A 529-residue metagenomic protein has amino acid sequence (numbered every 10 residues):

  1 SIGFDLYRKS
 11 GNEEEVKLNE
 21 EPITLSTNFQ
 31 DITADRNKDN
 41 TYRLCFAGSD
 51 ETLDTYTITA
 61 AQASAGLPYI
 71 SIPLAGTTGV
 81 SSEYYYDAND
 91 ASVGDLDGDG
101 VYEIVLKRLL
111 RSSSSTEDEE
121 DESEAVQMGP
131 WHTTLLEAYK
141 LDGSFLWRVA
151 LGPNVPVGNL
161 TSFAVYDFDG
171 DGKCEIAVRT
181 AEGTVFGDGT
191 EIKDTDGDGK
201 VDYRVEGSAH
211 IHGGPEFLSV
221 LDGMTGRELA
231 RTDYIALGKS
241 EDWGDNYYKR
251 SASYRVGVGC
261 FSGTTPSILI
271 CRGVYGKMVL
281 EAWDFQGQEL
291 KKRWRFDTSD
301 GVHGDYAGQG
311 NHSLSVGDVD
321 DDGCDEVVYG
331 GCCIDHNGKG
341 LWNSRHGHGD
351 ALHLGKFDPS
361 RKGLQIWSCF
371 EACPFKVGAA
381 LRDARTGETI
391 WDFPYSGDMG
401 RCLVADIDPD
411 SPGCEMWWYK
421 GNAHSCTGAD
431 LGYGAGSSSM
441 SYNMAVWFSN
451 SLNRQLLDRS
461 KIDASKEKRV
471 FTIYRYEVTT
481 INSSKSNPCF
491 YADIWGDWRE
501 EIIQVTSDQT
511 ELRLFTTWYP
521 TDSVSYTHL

Functional and structural regions predicted by a protein language model:
I2-N37: Recognizes extended acidic, P/S/T-rich segments that occur within or adjacent to Ig-like beta-sandwich modules
D35-G48: Beta-strand-rich modules
S49-A65: Extracellular fibronectin type III
N89-L96, T161-D169, R255-F261, H312-V319 (+4 more regions): Beta-propeller blade termini
G98-R108, G170-R179, G263-C271, D321-Y329 (+4 more regions): Acidic/hydrophobic-patterned starts of short beta strands in beta-sheet-rich repeat architectures
K107-W131, R179-H212, E371: Short, conserved, GDST-rich strand-edge loop motifs in beta-rich repeat architectures
A236-E241, D245-H424: Beta-propeller domains
T527-H528: Conserved small/polar residues in nucleotide/adenosyl-binding loops
